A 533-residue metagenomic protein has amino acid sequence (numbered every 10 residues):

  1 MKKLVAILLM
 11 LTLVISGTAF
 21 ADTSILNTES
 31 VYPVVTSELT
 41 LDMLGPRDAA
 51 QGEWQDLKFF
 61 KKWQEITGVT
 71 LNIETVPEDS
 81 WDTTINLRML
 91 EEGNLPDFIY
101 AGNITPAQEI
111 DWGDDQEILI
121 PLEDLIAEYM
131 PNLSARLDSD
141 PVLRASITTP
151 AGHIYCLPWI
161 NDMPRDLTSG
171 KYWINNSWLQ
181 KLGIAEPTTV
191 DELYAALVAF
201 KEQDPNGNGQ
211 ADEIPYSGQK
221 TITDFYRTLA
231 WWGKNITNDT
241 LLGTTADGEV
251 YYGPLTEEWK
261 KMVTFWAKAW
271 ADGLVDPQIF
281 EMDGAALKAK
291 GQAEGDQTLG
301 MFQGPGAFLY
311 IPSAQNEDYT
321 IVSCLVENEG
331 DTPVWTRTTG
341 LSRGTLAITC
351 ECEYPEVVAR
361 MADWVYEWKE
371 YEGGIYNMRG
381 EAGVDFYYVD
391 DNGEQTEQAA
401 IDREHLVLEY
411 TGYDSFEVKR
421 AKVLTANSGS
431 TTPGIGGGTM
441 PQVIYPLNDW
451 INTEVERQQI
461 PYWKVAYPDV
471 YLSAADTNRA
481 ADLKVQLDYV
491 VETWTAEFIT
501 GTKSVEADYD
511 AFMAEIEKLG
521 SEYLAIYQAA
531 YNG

Functional and structural regions predicted by a protein language model:
M1-L4: Positively charged n-region of N-terminal signal peptides that target proteins for export
L9, L13-G17: Hydrophobic core
F20-E192, Y226-R227, I236-G243, Y251-Y252 (+2 more regions): Conserved N-terminal structural module of periplasmic/extracytoplasmic solute-binding proteins
E38-L41, T67-N72, E92-D97, Q116-I120 (+6 more regions): Loop/turn elements at helix/coil->beta-strand transitions in domains of secreted/extracellular proteins
P46, R360, E367-T493: Conserved small-residue motifs centered on glycine
Q108-D124, I311-P333: Ligand-binding "clamshell"
E123, T149-F225, L242-Q292, L346-G380 (+4 more regions): Helix-loop-helix "hinge/cap" segment bordering the ligand-binding cleft or interdomain interface
K171, V322-L346: Periplasmic-binding protein-like
